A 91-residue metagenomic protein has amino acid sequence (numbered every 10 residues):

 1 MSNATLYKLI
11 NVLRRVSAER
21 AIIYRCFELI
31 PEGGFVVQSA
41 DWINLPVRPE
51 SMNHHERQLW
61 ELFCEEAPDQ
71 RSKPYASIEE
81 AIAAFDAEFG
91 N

Functional and structural regions predicted by a protein language model:
M1-R25, I30: Negatively charged, low-complexity tracts enriched in Asp/Glu with abundant Ser/Thr
L29-R71, D86-G90: Short aromatic-glycine-(Arg/Gly/Cys) micro-motifs in beta-strand/loop hairpins
K73-E80: Alpha-helix N-cap recognition
A81-F85: C-terminal partner/receptor-binding element of secreted or periplasmic proteins
